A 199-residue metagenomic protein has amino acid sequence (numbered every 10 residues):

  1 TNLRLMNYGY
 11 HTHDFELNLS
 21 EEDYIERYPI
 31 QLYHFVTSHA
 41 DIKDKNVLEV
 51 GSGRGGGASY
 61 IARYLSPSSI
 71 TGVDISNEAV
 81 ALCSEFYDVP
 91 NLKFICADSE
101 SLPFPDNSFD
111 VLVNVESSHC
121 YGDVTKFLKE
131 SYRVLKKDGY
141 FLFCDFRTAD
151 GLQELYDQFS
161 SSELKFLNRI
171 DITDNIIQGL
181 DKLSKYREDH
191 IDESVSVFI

Functional and structural regions predicted by a protein language model:
N2-M6, N18-Y33: Conserved SAM-binding loop and adjacent beta-strand
T12, E26-K43: Conserved alpha-helix/loop element of class I SAM-dependent methyltransferases that forms part of the SAM/SAH-binding
L48, R54-S101: Class I SAM-dependent methyltransferase SAM/SAH-binding core
E100-L112: A short acidic, Gly/Pro-enriched loop at the edge of an enzyme's catalytic core that lines a small-molecule cofactor
V111-G122: A short SAM/SAH-binding and catalytic strip from SAM-dependent methyltransferases
T125-K137: A short glycine-rich, Lys/Arg-flanked "PGG" loop and its adjoining helix->strand segment in the class I
G139-D145: Conserved beta-strand signature within the Rossmann-like core of class I S-adenosyl-L-methionine
L152-I199: Substrate-binding/catalytic lobe of Class I Rossmann-like enzymes that use SAM or dcSAM, i.e., the mid-to-C-terminal
